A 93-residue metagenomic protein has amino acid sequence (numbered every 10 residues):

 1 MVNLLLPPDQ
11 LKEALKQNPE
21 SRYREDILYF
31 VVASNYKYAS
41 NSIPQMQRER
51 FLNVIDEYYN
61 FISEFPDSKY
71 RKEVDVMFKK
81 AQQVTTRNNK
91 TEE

Functional and structural regions predicted by a protein language model:
M1-E93: Acidic, polar-rich low-complexity tracts and alpha-helical solenoid repeat scaffolds
